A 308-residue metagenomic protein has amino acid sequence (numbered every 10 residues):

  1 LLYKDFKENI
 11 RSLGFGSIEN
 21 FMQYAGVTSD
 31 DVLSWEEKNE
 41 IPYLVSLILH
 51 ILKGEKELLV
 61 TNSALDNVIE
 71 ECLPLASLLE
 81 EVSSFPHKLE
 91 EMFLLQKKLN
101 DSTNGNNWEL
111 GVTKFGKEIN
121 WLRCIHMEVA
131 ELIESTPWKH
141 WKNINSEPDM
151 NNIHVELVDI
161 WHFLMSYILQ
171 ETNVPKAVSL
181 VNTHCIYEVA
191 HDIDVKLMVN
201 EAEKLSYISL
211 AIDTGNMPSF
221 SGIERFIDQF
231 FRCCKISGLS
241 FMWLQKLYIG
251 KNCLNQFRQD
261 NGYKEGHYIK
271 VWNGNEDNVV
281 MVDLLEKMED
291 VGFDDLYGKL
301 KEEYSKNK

Functional and structural regions predicted by a protein language model:
L1-G14, N20, Y24, L78-E81: A short, Lys/Arg-rich alpha-helix, primarily the initiator
F6-K7, I18, L164, F230: Generic structural marker for isolated residues within well-ordered, non-membrane alpha-helices of soluble domains
G26-I41: Recognition helix of helix-turn-helix/homeodomain-like DNA-binding domains that insert into the DNA major groove
E37-I51: Short, basic-rich loop-to-helix N-cap that marks the start of a DNA-contacting helix
G54-E80: Short, charged recognition helix plus adjacent turn of helix-turn-helix-like nucleic-acid-binding domains
P74-K308: Flexible "arm" and connector segments at domain edges
